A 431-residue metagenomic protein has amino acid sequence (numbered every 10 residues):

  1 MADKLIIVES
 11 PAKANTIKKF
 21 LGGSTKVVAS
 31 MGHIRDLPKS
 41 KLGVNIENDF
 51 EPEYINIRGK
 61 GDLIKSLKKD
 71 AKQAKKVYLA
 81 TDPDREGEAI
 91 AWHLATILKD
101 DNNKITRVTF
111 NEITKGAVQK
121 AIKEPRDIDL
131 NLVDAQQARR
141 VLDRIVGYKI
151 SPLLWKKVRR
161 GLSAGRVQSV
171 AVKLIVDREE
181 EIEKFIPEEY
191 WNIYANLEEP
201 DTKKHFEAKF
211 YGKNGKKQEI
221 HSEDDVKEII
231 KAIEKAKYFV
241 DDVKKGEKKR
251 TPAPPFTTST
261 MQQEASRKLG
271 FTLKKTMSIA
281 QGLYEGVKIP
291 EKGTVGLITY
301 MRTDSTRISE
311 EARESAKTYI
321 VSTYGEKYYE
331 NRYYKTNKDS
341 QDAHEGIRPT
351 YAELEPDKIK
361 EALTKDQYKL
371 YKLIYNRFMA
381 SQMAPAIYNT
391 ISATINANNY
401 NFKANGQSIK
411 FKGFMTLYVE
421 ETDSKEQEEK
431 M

Functional and structural regions predicted by a protein language model:
M1-R140, Y211-G212, I220-E223, K227 (+1 more regions): Intrinsically disordered, low-complexity regulatory segments
A2, D82-P83, R159-S163, K245-P254 (+2 more regions): Conserved short loop/turn motifs at secondary-structure junctions
P11, S30-G32, D82-E88, F110-I113 (+8 more regions): An acidic- and aromatic-residue-enriched active-site/binding cleft used to recognize and process polar
K13, G87-I90, D134, A138 (+6 more regions): Hydrophobic (often cysteine-bearing) scaffold residues that line and stabilize catalytic clefts of nucleotide/cofactor
K26, R35-N56, A164-E285, Y319-E330 (+2 more regions): Long, highly charged, low-complexity internal segments
L94, T303-I320: Glycine- and acidic-residue-enriched helix-capping/beta->alpha junction motif
I113-L197, D242-K249: C-terminal or mid-to-C-terminal helical accessory/interaction module adjacent to the motor/catalytic core
Y284-Y300, M379: A short, conserved structural fragment
